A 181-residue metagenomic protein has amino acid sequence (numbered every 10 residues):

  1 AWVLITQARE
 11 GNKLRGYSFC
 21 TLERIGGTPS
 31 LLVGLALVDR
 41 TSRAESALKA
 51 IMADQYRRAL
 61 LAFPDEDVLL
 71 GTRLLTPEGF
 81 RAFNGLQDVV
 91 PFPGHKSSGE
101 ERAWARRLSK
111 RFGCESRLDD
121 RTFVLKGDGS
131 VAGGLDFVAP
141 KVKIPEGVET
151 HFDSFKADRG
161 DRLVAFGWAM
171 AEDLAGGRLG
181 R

Functional and structural regions predicted by a protein language model:
A1, L60-R181: Terminal substrate-recognition subdomain of acyl/acetyltransferases
A1-T41, A59, L74-T76: A conserved beta-strand-loop-helix scaffold within acyl/acetyltransferase catalytic domains
Q7, L37, S46, L70 (+1 more regions): Generic hydrophobic/packing signal
K13-F19, A50-Q55, I144-H151: Short amphipathic alpha-helical surface micro-motifs
L31-L37, I51-L69: Internal, hydrophobic cores of structured domains that mediate oligomerization or house catalytic pockets within large
S42-I51: Conserved acetyl-CoA pyrophosphate-binding loop and the N-cap/start of the following alpha-helix in GNAT-like
